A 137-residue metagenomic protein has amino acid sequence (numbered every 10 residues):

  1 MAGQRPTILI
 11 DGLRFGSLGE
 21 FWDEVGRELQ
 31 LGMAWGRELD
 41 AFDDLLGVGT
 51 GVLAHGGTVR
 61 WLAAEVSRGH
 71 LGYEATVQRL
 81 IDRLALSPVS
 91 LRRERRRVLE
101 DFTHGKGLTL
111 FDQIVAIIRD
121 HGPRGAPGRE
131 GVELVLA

Functional and structural regions predicted by a protein language model:
M1-A41, V48-A137: N-terminal intrinsically disordered, low-complexity segments enriched in P/E/S/T
